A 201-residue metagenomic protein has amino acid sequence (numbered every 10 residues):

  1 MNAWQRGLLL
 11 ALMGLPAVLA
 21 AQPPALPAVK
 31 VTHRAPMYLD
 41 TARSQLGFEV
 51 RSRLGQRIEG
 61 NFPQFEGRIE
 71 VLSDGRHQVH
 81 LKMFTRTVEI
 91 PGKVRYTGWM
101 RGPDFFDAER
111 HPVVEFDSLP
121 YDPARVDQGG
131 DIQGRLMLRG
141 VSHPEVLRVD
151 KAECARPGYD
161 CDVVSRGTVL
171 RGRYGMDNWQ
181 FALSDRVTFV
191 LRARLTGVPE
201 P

Functional and structural regions predicted by a protein language model:
M1-L8: Bacterial N-terminal signal peptides that target proteins for export
L8-L9, M13, E59: Residues at the start of alpha-helices and the adjacent loop-to-helix junctions
L12-A21: Hydrophobic h-region of N-terminal signal peptides that target proteins for export in Gram-negative bacteria
A21-P201: Low-complexity, acidic/polar, glycine-enriched regions of mature
